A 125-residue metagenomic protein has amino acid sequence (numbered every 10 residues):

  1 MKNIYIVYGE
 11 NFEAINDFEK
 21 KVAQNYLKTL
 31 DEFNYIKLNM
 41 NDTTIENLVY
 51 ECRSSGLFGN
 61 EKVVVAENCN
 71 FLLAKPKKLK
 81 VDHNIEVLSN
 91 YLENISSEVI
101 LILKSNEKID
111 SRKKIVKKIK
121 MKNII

Functional and structural regions predicted by a protein language model:
K2-Y5, N16-I125: Non-catalytic interfacial helical region
Y8: Residues at the beta-strand->loop junction immediately N-terminal to the Walker
N11: The conserved Walker
